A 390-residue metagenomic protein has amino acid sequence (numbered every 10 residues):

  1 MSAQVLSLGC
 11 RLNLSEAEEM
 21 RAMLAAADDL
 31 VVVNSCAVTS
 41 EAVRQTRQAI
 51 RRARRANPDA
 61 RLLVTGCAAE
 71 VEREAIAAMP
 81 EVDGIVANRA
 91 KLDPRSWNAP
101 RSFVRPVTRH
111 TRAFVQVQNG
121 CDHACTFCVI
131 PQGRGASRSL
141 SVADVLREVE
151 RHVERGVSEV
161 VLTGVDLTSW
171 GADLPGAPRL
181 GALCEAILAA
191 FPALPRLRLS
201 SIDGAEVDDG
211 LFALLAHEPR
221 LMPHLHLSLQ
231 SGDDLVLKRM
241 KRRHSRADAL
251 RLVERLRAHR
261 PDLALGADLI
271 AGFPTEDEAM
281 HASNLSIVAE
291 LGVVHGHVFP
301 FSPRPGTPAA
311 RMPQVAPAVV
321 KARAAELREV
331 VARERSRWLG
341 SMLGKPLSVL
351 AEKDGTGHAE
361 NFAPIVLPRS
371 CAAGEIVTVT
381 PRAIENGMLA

Functional and structural regions predicted by a protein language model:
M1-D93: Cofactor-cradling patches in redox/metallo enzymes
C10, W170-A190, M240, P303-R333: Radical SAM enzyme [4Fe-4S]-AdoMet core and its adjacent flexible, acidic and glycine-rich loops/tails across
L62-G66, V71-E72, E154-D277: Conserved SAM/AdoMet-binding glycine-rich loop
I85-Q118: N-terminal [4Fe-4S]-dependent radical SAM core
H110-A143: Canonical Radical SAM [4Fe-4S] cluster-binding loop centered on the CxxxCxxC motif and its immediate flanking residues
C125, V145, L162, L199 (+5 more regions): Conserved, mostly hydrophobic/aromatic
R134-V161: Conserved alpha-helical substructure of the radical SAM core
P303, A310-A390: Terminal RNA-binding accessory module
